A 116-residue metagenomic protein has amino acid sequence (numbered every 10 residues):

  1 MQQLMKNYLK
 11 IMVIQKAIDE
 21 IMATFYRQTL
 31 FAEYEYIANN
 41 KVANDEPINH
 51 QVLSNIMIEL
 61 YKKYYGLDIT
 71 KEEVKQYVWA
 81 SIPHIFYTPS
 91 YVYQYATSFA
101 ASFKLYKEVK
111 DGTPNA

Functional and structural regions predicted by a protein language model:
M1-A116: Cation-handling catalytic/transport regions enriched in His/Asp/Glu
